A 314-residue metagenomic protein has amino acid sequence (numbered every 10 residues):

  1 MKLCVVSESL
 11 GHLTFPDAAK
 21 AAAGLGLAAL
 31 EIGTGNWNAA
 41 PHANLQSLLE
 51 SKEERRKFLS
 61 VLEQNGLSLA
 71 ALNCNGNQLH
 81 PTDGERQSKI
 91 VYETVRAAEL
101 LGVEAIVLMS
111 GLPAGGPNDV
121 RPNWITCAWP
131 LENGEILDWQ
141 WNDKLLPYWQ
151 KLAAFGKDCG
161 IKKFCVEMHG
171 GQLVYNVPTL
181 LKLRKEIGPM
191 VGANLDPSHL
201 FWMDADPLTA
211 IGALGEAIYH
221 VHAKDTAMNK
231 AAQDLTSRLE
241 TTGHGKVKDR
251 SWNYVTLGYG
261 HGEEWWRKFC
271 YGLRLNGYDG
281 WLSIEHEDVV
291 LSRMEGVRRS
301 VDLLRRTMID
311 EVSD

Functional and structural regions predicted by a protein language model:
K2-C4, A29-E31, S68-N73, E104-V107 (+4 more regions): Structural preference for beta-strand elements that scaffold enzyme active sites
V5, A22, L30, L62 (+9 more regions): Conserved, mostly hydrophobic/aromatic
V6-L10, G33-W37, C74-N77, G111-P113 (+4 more regions): Active-site beta-loop-alpha junctions enriched in small/polar residues
P16-D17, G24, K57-N65, Q78-G192 (+1 more regions): Active-site acidic/histidine proton-transfer and metal-coordination neighborhood in alpha/beta enzyme cores
A18-N38, L101-G102: Catalytic domains of carbohydrate-active enzymes, especially glycoside hydrolases
A19, A39-L49, N142, V177-L181 (+2 more regions): Gly/Pro-rich active-site loop or hairpin
G33-K57, P113-P117: Glycine-rich, proline-tolerant flexible connector loops at the mouths of alpha/beta enzymes
R293-S313: C-terminal helical cap(s) of enzyme catalytic domains, especially alpha/beta-barrels
